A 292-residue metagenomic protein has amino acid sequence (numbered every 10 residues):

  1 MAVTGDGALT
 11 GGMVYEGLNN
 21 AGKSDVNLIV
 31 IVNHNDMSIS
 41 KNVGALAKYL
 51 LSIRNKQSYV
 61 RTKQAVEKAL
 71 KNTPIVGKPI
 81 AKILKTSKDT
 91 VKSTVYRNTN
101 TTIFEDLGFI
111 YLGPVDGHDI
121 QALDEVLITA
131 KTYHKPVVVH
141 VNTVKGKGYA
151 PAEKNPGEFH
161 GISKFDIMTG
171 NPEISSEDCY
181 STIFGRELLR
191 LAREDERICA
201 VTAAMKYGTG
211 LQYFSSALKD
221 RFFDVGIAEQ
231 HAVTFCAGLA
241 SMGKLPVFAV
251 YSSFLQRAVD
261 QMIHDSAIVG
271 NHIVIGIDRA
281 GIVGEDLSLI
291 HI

Functional and structural regions predicted by a protein language model:
M1-D36, K206-A280: Thiamine diphosphate
L18-N19, T101, L127, L188-L189 (+1 more regions): Short amphipathic alpha-helical segments and helix-helix/interface helices
V26, K135, D195-R197: Loop/turn elements at helix/coil->beta-strand transitions in domains of secreted/extracellular proteins
N35-F184: Long, well-ordered, tryptophan-enriched scaffold segments
I39-G44, M262, G284-S288: Glycine-rich, charge-decorated loop segments at or immediately adjacent to ligand/cofactor-binding or catalytic sites
F184, L188-R193: Active-site pocket-lining segments that scaffold enzyme catalytic pockets across diverse folds
I290-I292: Conserved small/polar residues in nucleotide/adenosyl-binding loops
